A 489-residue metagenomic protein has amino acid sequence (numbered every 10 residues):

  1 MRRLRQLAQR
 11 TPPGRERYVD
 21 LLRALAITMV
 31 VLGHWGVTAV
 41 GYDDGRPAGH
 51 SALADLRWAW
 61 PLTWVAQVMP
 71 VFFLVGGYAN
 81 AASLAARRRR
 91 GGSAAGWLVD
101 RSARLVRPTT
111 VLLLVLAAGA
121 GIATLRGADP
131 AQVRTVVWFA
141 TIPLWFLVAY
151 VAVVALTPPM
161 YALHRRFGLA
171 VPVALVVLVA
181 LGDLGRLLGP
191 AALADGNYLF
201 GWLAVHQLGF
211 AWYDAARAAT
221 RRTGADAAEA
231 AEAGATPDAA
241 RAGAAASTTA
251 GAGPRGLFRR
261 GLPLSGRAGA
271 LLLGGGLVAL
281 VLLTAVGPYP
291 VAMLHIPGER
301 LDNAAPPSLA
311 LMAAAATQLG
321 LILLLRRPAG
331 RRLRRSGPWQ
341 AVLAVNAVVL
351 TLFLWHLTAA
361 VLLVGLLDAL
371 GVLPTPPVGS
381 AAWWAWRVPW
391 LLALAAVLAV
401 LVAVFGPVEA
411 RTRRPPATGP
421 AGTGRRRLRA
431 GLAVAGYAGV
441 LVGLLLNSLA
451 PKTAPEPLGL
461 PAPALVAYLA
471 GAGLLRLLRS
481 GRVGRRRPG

Functional and structural regions predicted by a protein language model:
M1-G489: Alpha-helical transmembrane segments and their immediate juxtamembrane cytosolic regions
